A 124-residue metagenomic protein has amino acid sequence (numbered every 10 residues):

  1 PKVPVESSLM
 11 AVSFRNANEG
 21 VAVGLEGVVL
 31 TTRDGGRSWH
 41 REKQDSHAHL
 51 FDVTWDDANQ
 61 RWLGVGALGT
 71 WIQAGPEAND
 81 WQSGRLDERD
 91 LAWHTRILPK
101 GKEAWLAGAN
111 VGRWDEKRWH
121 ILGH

Functional and structural regions predicted by a protein language model:
P1-H124: Residue-level hotspots at or immediately adjacent to binding/recognition sites across diverse folds
